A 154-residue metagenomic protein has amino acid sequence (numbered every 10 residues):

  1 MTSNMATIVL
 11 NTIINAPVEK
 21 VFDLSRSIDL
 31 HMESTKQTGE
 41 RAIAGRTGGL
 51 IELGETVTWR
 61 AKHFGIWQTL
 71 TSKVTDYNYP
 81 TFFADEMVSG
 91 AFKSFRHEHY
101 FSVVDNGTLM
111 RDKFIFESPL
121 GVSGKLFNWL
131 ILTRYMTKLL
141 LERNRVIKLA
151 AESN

Functional and structural regions predicted by a protein language model:
M1-T47, E52: Hydrophobic ligand-binding cavity/cleft-lining segments
T7-V9, W67-T71, S94-H97: Short, surface-exposed coil-to-beta transition loops
V9-N15, R60, K73, Y100-S102 (+1 more regions): Generic structural detector for well-ordered beta-strands
I14-A16, H63-G65, D76, A91 (+1 more regions): Beta-strand elements of well-folded, non-transmembrane domains
P17, Y79-P80, V104-G107: Short strand-connecting beta-turns/loops that link adjacent beta-strands
M32, A42-S89, L109, E142-N154: Glycine-rich portal/gate segments that line the openings of hydrophobic small-molecule binding cavities
A84-K138: Beta-strand/loop substructures that line and gate deep hydrophobic ligand-binding cavities in soluble
